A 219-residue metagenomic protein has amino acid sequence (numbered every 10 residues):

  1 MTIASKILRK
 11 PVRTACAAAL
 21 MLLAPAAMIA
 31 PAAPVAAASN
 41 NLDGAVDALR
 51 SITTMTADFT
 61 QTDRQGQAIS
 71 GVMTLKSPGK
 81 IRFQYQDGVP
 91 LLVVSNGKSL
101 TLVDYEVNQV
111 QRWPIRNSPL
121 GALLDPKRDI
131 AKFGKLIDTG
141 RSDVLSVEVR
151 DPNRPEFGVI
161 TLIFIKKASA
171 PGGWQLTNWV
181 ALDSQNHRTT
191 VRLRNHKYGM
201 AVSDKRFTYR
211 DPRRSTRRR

Functional and structural regions predicted by a protein language model:
I3-L22: Bacterial N-terminal signal peptides that target proteins for export
L22-P34: C-terminal segment of classical bacterial N-terminal signal peptides
A33-D43: Cleaved targeting-peptide boundary
D47-G66: A short, Trp-centered hydrophobic/proline-enriched beta-strand micro-motif
I52-T54, A68-S70, K76-P78, G88 (+5 more regions): Extracytoplasmic
D63-Q65, E106, Q185: Solvent-exposed strand-loop boundary residues in beta-sheet-rich modules
V72-L124, T189: An acidic-aromatic
A131-F133, D138-R219: Gly/Pro-enriched, hydrophobic low-complexity segments that function as extracytoplasmic propeptides/linkers
